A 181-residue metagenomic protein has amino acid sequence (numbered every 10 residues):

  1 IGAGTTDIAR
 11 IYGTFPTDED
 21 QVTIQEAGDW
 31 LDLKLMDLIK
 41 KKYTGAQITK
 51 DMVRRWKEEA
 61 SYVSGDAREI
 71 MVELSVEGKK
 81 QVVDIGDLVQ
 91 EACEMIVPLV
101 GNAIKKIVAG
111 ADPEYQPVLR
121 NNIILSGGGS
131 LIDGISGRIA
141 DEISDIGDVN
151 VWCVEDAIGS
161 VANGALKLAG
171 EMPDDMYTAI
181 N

Functional and structural regions predicted by a protein language model:
I1-T6, I11-F15, A27-D29, G127-G129 (+1 more regions): A short acidic Gly-Thr/Ser loop motif
Y12-G101, K105, A109, P113-N121: Phosphate-binding glycine-rich/basic clefts of nucleotide- and phosphate-handling proteins, predominantly
Y12-T17, R138-I146, M176: A glycine- and small-aliphatic-rich helix-loop capping segment at beta-alpha/alpha-beta transitions that lines
E19-Q21, V149-W152: Interdomain boundary/hinge elements
D32, E58-Y62, S136-G137, A162-L166: Conserved strand-to-helix beginnings and helix N-cap segments that scaffold or border functional pockets
S61, G65, P113-E142, A157: Glycine-rich phosphate-binding loops at beta-strand->alpha-helix junctions
K106-P113, D141, K167, E171-D174: Conserved helix-loop functional segments at active or binding sites
W152-N181: Glycine-rich phosphate-binding/hydrolytic loop that grips phosphoryl groups
